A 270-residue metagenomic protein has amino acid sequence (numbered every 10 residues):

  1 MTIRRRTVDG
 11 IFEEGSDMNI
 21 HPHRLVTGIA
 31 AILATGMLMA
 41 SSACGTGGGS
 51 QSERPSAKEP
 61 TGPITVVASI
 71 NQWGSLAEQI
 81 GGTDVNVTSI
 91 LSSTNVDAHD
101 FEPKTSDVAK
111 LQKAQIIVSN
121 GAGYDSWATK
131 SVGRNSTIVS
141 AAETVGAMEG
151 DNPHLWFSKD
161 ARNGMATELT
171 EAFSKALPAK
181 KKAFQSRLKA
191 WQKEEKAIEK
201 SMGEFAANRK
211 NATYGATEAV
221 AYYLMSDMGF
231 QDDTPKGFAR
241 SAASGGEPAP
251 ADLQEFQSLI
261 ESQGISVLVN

Functional and structural regions predicted by a protein language model:
R4-N270: Extracytoplasmic metal-acquisition and chelation regions
